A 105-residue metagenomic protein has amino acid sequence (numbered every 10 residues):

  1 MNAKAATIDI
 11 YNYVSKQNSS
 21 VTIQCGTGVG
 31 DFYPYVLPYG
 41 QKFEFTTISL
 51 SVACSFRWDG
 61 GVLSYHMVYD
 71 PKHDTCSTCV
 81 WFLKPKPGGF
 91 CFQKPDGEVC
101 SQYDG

Functional and structural regions predicted by a protein language model:
M1-S49, A53-G105: Intrinsically disordered, low-complexity segments enriched in small/polar residues
